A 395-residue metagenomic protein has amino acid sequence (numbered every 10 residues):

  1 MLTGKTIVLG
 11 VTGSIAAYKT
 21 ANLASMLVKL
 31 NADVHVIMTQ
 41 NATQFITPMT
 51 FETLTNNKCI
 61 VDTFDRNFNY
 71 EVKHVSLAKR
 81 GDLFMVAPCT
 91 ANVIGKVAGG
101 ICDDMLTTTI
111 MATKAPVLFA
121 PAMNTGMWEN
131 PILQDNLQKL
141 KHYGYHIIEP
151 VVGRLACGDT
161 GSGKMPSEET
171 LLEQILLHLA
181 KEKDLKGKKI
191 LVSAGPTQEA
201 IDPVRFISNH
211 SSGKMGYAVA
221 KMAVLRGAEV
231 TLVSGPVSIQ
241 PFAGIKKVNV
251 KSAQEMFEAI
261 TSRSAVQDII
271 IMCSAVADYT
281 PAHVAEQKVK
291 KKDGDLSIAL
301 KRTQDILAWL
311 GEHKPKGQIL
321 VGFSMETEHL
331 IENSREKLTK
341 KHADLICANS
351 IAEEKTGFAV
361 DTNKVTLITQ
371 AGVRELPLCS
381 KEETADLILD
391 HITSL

Functional and structural regions predicted by a protein language model:
M1-F119, N124-G213, Y217-L395: A cross-family phosphate/adenosyl-ligand binding-site feature
